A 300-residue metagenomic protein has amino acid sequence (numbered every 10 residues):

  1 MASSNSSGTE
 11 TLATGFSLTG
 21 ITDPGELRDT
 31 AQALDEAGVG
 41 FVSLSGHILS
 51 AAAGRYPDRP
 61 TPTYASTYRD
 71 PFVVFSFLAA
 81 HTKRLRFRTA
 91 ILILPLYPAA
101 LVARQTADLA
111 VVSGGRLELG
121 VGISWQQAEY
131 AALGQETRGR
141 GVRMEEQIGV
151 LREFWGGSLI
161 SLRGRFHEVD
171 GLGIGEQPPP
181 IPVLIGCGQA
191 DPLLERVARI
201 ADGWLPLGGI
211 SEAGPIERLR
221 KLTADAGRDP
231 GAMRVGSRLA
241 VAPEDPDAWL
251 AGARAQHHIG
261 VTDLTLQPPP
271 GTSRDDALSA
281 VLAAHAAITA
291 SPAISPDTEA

Functional and structural regions predicted by a protein language model:
M1-A300: Active-site-adjacent structural elements that line small-molecule/cofactor binding pockets in enzymes
